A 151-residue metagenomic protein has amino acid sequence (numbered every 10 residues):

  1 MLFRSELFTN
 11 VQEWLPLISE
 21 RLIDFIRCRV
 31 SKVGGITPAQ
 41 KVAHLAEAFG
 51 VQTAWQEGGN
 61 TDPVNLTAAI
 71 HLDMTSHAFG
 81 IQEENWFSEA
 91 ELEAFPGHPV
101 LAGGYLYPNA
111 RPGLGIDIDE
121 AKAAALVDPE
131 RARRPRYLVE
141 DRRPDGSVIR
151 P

Functional and structural regions predicted by a protein language model:
M1, F8-P112: Shared catalytic-loop signature of beta/alpha-barrel
L114-P151: Extended hydrophobic packing segments that form well-structured cores
